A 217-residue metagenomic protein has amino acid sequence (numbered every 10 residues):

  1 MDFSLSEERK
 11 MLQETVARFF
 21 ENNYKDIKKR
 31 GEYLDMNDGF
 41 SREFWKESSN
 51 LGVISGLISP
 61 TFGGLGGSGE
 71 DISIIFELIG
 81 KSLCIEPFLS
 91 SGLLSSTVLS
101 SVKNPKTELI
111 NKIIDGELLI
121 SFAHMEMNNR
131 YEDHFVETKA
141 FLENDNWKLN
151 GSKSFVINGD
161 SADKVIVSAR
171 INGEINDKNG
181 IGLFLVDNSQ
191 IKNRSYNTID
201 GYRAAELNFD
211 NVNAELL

Functional and structural regions predicted by a protein language model:
M1-L89, K112: Amphipathic, small/basic residue-rich leader segments at the start of a protein or domain
R9, F20, I75, G151 (+3 more regions): Residue-level signal for inorganic ion chemistry
G66-L78, Y131-V136, V186, N213: Structural signature of FAD isoalloxazine-binding scaffolds in flavoprotein oxidoreductases
C84-N104: N-terminal glycine-rich flavin-associated loop
G116-M127: A short, Trp-centered hydrophobic/proline-enriched beta-strand micro-motif
E132-N150: Cytochrome P450 C-terminal beta-domain/meander region
F135-T138, F155-V156, V186-L216: Flexible, small-/acidic-enriched active-site or ligand-binding loops
S152-Q190: A short core secondary-structure module
